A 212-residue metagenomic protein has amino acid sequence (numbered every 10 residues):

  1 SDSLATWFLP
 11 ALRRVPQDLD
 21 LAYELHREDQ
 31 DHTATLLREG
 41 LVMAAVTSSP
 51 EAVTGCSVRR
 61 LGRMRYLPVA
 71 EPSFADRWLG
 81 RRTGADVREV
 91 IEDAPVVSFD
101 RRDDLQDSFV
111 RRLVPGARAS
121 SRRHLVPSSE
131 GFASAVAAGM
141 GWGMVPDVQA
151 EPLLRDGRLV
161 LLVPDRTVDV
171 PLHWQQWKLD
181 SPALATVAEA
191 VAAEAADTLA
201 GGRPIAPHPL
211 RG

Functional and structural regions predicted by a protein language model:
S1-T54: Central regulatory/effector-binding core of bacterial HTH transcription factors
Q17-L25, L113-R123: A local structural motif
R27-T35, R123-F132: Short helix-initiation/N-cap motifs at beta->coil->alpha
L37-R38, A135-G139: Hydrophobic residues within well-ordered alpha-helices
T54-R60, M64, A137-D180: Beta-alpha-beta core module
S73-G84, L179-A185: Short helix-loop capping/hinge motifs at secondary-structure junctions, enriched in acidic/polar residues
W78, E92-G116: Secondary-structure junction motif
P164-R211: A late-sequence structural motif
